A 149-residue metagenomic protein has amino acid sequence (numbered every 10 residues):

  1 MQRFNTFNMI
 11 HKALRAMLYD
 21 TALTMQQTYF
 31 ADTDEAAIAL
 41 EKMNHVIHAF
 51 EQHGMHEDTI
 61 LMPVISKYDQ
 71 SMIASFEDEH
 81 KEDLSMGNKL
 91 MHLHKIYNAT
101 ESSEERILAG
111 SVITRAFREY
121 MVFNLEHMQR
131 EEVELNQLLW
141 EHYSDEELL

Functional and structural regions predicted by a protein language model:
M1-L149: Small-residue-biased structural context
